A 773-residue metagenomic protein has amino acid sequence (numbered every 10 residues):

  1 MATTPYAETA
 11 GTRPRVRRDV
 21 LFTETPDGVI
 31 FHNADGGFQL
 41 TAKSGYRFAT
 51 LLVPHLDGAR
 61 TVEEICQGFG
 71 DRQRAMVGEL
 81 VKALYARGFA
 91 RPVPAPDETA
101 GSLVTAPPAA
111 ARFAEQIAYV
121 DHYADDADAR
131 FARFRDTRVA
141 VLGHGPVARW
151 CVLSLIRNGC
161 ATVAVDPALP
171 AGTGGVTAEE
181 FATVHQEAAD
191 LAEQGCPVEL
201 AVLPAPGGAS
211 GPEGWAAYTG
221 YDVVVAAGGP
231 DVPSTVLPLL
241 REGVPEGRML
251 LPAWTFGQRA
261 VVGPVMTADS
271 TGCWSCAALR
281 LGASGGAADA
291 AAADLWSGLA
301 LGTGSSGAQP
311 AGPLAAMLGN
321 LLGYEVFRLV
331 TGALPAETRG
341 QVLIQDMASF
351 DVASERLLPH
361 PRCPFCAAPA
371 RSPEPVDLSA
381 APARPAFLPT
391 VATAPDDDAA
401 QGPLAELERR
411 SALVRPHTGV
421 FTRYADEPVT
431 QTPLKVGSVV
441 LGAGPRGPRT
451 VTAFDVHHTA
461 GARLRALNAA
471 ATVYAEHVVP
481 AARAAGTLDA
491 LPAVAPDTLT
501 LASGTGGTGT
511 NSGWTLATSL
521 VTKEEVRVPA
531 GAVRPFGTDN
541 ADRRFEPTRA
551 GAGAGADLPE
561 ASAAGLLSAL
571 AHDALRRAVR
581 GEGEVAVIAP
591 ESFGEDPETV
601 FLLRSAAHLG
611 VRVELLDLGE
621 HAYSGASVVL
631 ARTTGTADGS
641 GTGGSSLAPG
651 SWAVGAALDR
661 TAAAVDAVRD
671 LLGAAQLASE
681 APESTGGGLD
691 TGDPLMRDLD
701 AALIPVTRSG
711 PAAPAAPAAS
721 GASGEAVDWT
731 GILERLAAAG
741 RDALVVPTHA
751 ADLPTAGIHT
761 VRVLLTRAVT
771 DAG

Functional and structural regions predicted by a protein language model:
M1-Q431, T459, L499: Adenine nucleotide-associated cytosolic modules
R112-A114, P230, L334-G773: Helix-biased "structured C-terminal domain" signature
